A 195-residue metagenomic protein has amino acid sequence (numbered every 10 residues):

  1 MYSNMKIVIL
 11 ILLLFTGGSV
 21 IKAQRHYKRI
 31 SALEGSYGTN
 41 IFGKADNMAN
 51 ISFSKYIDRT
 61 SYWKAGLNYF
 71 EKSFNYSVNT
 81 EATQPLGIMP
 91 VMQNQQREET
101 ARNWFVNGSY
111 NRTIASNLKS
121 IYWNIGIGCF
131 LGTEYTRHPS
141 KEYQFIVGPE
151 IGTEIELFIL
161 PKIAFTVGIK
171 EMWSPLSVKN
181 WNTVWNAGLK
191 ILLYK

Functional and structural regions predicted by a protein language model:
M1-R29: Bacterial Sec-dependent N-terminal signal peptides
L13, G66, F70, M172: Flexible loop residues that form catalytic and substrate-binding hotspots at small-molecule/glycan-binding clefts
K22-K72, S77, N186, K190-K195: Short glycine/proline- and aromatic-enriched beta-strand/turn motifs that initiate or cap beta-hairpins
R25-H26, I88-V91, I146-G152: A broad, low-specificity signal for short, low-complexity segments enriched in glycine/proline and polar/charged
Y27-E34, Q84-M92, L131-Y135, A164-I169: Flexible, solvent-exposed coil segments and beta strand-coil junctions, predominantly the extracellular/periplasmic
Y37-F42, K72-P85, V91-R102, T133-Q144: Extracellular/periplasm-exposed beta-strand and loop segments of Gram-negative cell-envelope proteins, dominated by
K55-I57, Q95-K195: Outer-membrane beta-barrel transmembrane domain signature
